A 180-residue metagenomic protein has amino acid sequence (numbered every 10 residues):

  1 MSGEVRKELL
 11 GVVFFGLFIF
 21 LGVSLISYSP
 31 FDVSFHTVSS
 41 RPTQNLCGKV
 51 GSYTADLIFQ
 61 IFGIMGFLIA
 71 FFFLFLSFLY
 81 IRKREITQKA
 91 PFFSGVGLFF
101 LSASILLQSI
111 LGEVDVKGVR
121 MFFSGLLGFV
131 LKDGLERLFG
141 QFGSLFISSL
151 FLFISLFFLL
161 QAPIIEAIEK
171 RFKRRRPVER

Functional and structural regions predicted by a protein language model:
M1-R180: Alpha-helical transmembrane segments used as membrane anchors
